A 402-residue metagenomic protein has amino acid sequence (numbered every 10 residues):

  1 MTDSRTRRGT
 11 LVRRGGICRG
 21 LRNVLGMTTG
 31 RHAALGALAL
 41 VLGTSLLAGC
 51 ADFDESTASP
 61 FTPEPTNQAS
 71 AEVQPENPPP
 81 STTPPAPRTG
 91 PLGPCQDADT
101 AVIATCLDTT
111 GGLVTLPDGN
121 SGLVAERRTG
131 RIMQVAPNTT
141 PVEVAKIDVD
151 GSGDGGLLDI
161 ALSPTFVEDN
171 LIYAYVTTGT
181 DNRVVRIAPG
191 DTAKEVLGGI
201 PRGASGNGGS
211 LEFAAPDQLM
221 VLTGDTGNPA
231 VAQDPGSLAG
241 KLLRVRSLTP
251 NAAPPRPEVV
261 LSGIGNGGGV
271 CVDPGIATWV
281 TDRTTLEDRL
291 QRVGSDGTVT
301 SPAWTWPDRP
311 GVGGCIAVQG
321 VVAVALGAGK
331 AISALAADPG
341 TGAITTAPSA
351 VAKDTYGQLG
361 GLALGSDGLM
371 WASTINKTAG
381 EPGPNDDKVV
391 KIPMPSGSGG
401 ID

Functional and structural regions predicted by a protein language model:
M1-D54: Secretory targeting and sorting signals
T2, H32, G43, A51-G227 (+3 more regions): Acidic, Gly/Ser/Thr-rich repeat motifs that build Ca2+-stabilized beta-propeller blades
P91-A98, Q233-P235, E287-D288, D296-P302: Glycine-rich phosphate-binding "P-loop"
T165-V167, T249, T285: Acidic glycine-/aspartate-rich tracts in secreted/extracellular proteins
G227-T278: Loop-centered beta-sheet repeat module
L242, Q291, D296-T305, K388-D402: Predominantly five- to eight-bladed beta-propeller fold
R246-T249, S295-D296, A336-A343: Short helix-loop-beta junction
C271, W279-T281, T285-G327: Flexible, glycine-rich surface segments
